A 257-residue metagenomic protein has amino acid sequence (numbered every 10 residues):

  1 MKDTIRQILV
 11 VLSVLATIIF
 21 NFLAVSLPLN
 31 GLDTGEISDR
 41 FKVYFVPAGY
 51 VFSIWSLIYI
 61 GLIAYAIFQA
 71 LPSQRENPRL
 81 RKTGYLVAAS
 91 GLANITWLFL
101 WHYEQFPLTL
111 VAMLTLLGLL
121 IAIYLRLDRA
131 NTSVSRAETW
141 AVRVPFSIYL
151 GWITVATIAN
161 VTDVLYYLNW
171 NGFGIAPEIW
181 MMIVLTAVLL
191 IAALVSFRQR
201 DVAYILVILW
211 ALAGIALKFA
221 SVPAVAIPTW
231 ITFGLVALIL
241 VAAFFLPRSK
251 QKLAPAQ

Functional and structural regions predicted by a protein language model:
M1-V10, W55: N-terminal membrane topogenic signal
K2, L71, R126-T132, A242-Q257: Membrane-interface capping segments at transmembrane-helix boundaries
V14-G31: Alpha-helical transmembrane segments of multi-pass membrane proteins
D39-I54, W140-S147, W170-I183: Short aromatic-rich membrane-water interface segments that cap or initiate transmembrane helices in multi-pass membrane
I60-E76, L80-R81, A88-L110, T115-R136: Internal transmembrane alpha-helix with an interfacial aromatic "cap," most often the third helix
T96-V111, L168-I175, V195-Q199, A220-A226: Membrane-interface helix caps and helix-loop-helix hairpins in membrane proteins
T115-L125, L212-I215, L235-A242: Alpha-helical transmembrane segments and their membrane-interface exit regions
A203-G214: Central hydrophobic cores of alpha-helical transmembrane segments in multi-pass integral membrane proteins
